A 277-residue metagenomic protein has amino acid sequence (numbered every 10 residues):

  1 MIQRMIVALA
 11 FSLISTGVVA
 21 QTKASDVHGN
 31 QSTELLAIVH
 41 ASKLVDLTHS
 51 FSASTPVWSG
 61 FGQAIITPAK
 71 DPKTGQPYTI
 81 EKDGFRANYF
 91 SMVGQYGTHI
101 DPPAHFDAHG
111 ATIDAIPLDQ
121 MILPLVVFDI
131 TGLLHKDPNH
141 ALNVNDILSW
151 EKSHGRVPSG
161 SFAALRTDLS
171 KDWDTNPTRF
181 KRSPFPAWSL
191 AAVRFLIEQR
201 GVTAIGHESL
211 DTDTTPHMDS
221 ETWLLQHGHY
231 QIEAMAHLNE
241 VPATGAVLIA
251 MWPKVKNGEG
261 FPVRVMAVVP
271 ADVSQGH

Functional and structural regions predicted by a protein language model:
M1-R4: Positively charged n-region of N-terminal signal peptides that target proteins for export
I6-G17: Bacterial N-terminal signal peptides
Q21-H277: Active-/binding-site microenvironments in catalytic and ligand-binding cores
